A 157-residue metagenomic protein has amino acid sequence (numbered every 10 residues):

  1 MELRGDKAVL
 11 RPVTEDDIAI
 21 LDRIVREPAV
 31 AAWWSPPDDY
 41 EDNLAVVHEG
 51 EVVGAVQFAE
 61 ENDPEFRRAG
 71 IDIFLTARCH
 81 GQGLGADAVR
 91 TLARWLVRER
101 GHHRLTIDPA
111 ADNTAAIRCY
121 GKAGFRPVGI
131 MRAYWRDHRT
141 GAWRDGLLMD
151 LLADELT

Functional and structural regions predicted by a protein language model:
M1-D38, D154-T157: A short, well-structured alpha-helix characteristic of acyl/acetyltransferase catalytic modules
P12, A31-H80, A86, W95 (+2 more regions): Acetyl-CoA-dependent GNAT
E60, T106-P109, R126-A142: Conserved catalytic-core motifs of GNAT/GCN5-like acyltransferases
Q82-L96, I117-K122: Conserved acetyl-CoA-binding loop-helix of GNAT-fold acetyltransferases
G85, V89, N113-A116, A133-H138: Short glycine/proline-centered loop/turn elements that form peptide/ligand docking sites
R98-D108: Conserved GNAT acetyl-CoA-binding A-motif
Y120, F125, M149: Conserved active-site tyrosine of GNAT-family acetyltransferases
T140-T157: Terminal substrate-recognition subdomain of acyl/acetyltransferases
